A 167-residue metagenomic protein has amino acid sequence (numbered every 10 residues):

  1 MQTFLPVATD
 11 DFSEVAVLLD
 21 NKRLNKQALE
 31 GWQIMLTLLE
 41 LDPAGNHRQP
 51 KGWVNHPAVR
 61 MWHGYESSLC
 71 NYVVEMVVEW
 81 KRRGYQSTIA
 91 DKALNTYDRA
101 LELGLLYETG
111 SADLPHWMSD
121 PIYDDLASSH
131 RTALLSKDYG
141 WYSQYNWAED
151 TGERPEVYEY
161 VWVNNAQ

Functional and structural regions predicted by a protein language model:
M1-W53, V59-Q167: Sequence termini and other peripheral, non-core segments
